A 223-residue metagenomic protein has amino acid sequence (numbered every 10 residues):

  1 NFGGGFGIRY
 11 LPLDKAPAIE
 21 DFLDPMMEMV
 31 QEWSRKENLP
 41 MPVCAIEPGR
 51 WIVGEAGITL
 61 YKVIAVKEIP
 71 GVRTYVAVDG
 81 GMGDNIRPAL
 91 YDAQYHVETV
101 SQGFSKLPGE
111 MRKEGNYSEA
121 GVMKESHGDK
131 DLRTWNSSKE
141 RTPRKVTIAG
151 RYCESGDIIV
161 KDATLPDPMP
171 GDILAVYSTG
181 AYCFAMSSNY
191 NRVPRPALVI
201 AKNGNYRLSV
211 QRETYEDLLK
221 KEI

Functional and structural regions predicted by a protein language model:
N1-F2, R35, P168: Short hydrophobic/aromatic-rich motifs at helix boundaries and adjacent loops
N1-G5, K15, V199-I200: Short intrinsically disordered, low-complexity coil segments enriched in acidic
N1-G7, I46-R50: Glycine-rich beta-strand-to-loop/alpha-helix junction loops that act as flexible
L11-E20: Glycine-rich tight-turn/loop motif centered on a GG-T
F22-S34: Alpha-helix-loop-beta-strand connector modules within alpha/beta enzyme cores
L39-I223: Charged (often Lys/Glu-rich) extended helix/loop segments that serve as interaction or gating elements
